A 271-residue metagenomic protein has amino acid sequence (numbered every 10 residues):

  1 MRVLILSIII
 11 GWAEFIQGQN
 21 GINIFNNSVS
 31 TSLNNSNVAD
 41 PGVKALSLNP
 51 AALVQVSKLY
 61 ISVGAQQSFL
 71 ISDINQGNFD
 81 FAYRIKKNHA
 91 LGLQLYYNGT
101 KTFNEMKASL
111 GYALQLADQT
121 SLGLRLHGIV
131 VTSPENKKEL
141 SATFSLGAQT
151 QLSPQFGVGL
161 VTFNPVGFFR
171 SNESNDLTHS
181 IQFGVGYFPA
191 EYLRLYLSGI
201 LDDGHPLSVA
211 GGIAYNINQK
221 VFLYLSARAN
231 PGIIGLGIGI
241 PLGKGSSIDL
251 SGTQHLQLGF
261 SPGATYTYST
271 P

Functional and structural regions predicted by a protein language model:
M1, G18-Q19: Absolute protein N-terminus
M1-I5, D118: Positively charged n-region of N-terminal signal peptides that target proteins for export
Q19-P271: Subset of outer-membrane beta-barrel
